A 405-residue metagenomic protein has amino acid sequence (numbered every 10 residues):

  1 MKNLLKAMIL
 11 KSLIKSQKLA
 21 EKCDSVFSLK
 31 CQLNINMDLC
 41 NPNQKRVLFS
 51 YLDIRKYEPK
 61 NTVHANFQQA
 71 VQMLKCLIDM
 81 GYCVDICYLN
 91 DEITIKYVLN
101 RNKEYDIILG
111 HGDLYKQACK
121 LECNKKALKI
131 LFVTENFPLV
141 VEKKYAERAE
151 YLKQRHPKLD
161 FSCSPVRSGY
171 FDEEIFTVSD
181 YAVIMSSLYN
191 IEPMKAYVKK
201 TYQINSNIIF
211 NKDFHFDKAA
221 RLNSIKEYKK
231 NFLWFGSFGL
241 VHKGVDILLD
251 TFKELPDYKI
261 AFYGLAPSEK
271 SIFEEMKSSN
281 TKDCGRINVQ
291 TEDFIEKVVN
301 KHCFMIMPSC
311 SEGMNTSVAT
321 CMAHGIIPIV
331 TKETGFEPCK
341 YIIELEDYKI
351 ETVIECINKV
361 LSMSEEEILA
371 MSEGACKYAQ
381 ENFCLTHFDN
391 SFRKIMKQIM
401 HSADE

Functional and structural regions predicted by a protein language model:
M1-Q44: Membrane-proximal basic amphipathic "stem/tether" segments
K153-A182: Membrane-proximal helix-turn-helix segments that form the acceptor-binding/catalytic region of lipid-linked
K218-A220, E365-K397: A charged, aromatic-enriched C-terminal amphipathic alpha-helix characteristic of glycosyltransferases across folds
K218-K243, L249-K253, A261: Conserved donor-binding/catalytic core segment of Leloir-type glycosyltransferases
K270-K297: Nucleotide-activated donor-binding/catalytic signature segment of Leloir-type glycosyltransferases, i.e., the conserved
C310: Aromatic "clamp/platform" in nucleotide-sugar-dependent glycosyltransferases that forms part of the donor/acceptor
I326-V330: Short hydrophobic beta-strand element within catalytic cores of glycosyltransferases and related nucleotide-activated
E337-K359: Change "using UDP/GDP/dTDP sugars" to "using nucleotide sugars
